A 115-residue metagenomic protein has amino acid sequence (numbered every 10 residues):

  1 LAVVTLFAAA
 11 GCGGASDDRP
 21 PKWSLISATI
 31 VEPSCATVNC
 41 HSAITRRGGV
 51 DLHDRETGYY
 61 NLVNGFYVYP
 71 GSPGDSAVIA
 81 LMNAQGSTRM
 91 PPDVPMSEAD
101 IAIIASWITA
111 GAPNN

Functional and structural regions predicted by a protein language model:
L1-G11: Sec-dependent bacterial lipoprotein signal peptides
G11-N115: Aromatic- and Gly/Pro-enriched helix-to-coil junctions and flexible linker segments
